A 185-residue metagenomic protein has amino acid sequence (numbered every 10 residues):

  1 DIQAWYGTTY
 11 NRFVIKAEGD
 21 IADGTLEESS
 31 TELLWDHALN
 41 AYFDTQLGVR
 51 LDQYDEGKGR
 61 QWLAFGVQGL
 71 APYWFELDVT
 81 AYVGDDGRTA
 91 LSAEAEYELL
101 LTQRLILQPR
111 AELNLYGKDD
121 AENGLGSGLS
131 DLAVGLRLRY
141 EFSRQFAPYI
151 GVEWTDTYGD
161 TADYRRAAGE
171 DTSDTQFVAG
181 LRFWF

Functional and structural regions predicted by a protein language model:
D1-T25, H37: Outer-membrane beta-barrel initiation region
I2, L33, F65, A93-A95 (+2 more regions): Membrane-embedded beta-strands of outer-membrane beta-barrel proteins, especially the hydrophobic/small aromatic
Y6-T8, H37, G69, V83 (+3 more regions): Residue-level signature of outer-membrane beta-barrel architecture
T9-I15, A41-L47, Y73-L77, T102-L107 (+1 more regions): Repeated loop/turn-to-beta-strand initiation elements of outer-membrane beta-barrel proteins
I15-G19, L47-L51, V79-V83, P109-L115 (+1 more regions): Transmembrane beta-barrel strands of outer-membrane/channel proteins
E27-T31, G59-L63, G87-L91, G128-L132 (+1 more regions): Residues that define the transmembrane beta-barrel architecture of outer-membrane proteins
K58-D120: Detector for outer-membrane/organellar transmembrane beta-barrel domains, recognizing the amphipathic beta-strand
L136, Y140-E141, D171-F185: Outer-membrane beta-barrel "beta-signal"
